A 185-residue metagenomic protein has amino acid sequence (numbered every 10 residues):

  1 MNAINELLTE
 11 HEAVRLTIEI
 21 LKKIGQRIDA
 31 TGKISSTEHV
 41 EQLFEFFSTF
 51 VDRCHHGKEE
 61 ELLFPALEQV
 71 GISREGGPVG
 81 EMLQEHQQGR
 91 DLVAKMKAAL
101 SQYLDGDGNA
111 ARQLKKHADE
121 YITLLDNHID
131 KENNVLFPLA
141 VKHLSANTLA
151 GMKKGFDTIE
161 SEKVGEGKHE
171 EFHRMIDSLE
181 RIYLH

Functional and structural regions predicted by a protein language model:
M1-H185: Small-residue-biased structural context
